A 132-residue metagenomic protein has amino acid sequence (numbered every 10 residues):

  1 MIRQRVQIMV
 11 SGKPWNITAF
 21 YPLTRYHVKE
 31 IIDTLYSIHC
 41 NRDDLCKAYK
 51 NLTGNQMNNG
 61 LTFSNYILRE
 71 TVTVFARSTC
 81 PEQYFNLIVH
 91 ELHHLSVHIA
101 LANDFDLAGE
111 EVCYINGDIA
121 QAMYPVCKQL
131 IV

Functional and structural regions predicted by a protein language model:
M1-T53: Non-catalytic terminal regions of proteins
N16-F20, L95-A100, I119, M123: Generic hydrophobic, helix-prone segments enriched in Leu/Val/Ile
Y36-E82, L95-H98: Active-site scaffold of zinc-dependent metalloenzymes
T79, Q83, D104-L107: Short, solvent-exposed segments of well-ordered alpha helices
Q83-E91: Short alpha-helical catalytic segment bearing the HExxH-like zincin motif of zinc-dependent metalloproteases
L92-A108, V112: Catalytic Zn2+-binding segment of zinc metalloproteases
D106-V132: Post-HExxH zinc-binding segment in Zn-dependent metallohydrolases
